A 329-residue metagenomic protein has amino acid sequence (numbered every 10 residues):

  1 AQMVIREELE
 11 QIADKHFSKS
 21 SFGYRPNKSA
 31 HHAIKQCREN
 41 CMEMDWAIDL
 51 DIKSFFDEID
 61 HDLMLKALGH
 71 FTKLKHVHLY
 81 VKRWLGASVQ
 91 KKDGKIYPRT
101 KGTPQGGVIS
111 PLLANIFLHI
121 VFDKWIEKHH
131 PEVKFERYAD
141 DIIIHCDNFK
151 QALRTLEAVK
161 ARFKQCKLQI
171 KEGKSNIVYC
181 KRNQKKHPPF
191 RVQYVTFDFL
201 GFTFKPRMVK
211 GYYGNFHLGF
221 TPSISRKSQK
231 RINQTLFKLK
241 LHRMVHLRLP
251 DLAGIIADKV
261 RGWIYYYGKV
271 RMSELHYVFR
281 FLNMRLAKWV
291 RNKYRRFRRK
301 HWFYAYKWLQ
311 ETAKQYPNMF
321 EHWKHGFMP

Functional and structural regions predicted by a protein language model:
A1-V4, D14, R38: Duplex nucleic acid-engaging cores and interfaces of nucleic-acid transaction enzymes
A13-F17, W46, D60-D62, G94-Y97 (+5 more regions): Short acidic (Asp/Glu) and glycine-rich catalytic loops that position anionic groups and cofactors
K19-S20, R25-K28, H32-K181, T196: Conserved polymerase palm-domain catalytic core
G86, C166, I170-M244: A conserved non-catalytic segment of reverse transcriptases and RNA-directed RNA polymerases corresponding to the late
P98-T103, F220-T221, F237-L252, G262-L275: Short, solvent-exposed helix-loop connector elements
Y138, S175-N183, I255-I256, H276-N283 (+1 more regions): A glycine-rich phosphate-binding loop feature that marks nucleotide/adenosyl-phosphate handling sites
L252-F297: Non-catalytic, peripheral interaction segments enriched in hydrophobic/basic residues
F281, R285, V290, Y294-P329: Extended C-terminal regions of large enzymes
